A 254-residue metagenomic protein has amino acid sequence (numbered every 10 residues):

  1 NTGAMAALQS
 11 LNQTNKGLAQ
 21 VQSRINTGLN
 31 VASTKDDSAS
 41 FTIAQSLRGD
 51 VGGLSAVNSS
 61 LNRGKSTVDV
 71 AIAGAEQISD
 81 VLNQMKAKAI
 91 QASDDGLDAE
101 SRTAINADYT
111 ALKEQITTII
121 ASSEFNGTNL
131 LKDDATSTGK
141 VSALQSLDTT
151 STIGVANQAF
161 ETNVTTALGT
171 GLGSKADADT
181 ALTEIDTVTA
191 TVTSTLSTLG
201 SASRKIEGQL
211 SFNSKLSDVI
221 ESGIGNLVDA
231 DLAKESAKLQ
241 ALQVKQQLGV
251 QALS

Functional and structural regions predicted by a protein language model:
N1-S254: Primary detection of the long, small/polar-rich alpha-helical "axial" segments characteristic of bacterial flagellar
